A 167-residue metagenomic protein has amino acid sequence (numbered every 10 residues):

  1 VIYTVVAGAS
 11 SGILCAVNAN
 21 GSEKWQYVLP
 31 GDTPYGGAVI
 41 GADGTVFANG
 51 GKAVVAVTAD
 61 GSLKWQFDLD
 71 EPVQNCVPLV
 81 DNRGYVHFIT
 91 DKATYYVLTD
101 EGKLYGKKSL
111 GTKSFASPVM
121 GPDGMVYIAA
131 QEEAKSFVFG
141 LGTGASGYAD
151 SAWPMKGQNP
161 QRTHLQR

Functional and structural regions predicted by a protein language model:
V1-R167: Extracytoplasmic/lumenal domain signature
